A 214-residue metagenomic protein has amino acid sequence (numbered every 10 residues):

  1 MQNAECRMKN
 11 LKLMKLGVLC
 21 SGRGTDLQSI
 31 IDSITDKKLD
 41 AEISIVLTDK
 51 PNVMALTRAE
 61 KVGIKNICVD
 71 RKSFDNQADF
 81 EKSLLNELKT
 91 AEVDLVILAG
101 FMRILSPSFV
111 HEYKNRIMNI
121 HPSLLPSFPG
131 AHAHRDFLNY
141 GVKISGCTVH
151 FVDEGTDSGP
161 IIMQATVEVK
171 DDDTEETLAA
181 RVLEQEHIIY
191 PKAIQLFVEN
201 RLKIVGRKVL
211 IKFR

Functional and structural regions predicted by a protein language model:
M1-K12: Short, basic, low-complexity termini and linkers enriched in Ser/Thr/Gly/Pro that act as targeting/leader peptides
L11-M54: N-terminal Rossmann-like dinucleotide-binding module
L13-V18, T48-G63, E87, A91-L95: Non-catalytic terminal and connector segments of soluble metabolic enzymes
S33, A99-I211: Donor/substrate-binding cores of folate-linked one-carbon enzymes
D40-D79, S83: Short, surface-exposed acidic-centric catalytic microdomains
S44, D94, N115: Conserved acidic residues
T48-D49, S73, Q77-A78, A91-P107: N-terminal glycine-rich "phosphate-gripper" loop used for MgATP/nucleotide binding and carboxylate activation
